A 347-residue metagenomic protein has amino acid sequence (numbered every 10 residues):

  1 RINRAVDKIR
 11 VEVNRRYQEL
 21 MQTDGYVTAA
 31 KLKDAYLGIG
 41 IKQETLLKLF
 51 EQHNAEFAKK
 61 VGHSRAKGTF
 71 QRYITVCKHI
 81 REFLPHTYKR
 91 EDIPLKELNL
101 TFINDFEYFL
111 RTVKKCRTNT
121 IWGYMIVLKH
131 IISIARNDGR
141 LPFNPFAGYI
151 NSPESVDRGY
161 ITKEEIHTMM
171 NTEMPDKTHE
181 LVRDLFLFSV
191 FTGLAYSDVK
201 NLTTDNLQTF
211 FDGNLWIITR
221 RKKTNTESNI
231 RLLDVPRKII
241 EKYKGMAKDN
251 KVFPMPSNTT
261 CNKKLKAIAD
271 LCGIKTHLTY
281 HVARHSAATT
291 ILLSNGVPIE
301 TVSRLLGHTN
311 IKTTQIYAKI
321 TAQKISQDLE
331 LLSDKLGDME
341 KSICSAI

Functional and structural regions predicted by a protein language model:
R1-S64: N-terminal helical hairpins
K67-Q71, T75-H86, T101, T112-A147 (+1 more regions): N-terminal DNA-binding recognition helix of tyrosine site-specific recombinases/integrases
T118, W122-Y124, L141, F146-Y196: Basic, Lys/Arg- and aromatic-enriched nucleic-acid-binding interface segment
V156-G159, E165, N201-I239: Conserved tyrosine-mediated DNA breakage-rejoining catalytic core shared by Y-recombinases
Y160, R221-N225, N258, L306-L331: Catalytic-site neighborhood detector that most strongly recognizes the C-terminal catalytic loop/helix of tyrosine
L187, F191, S197-D198, R284-T309 (+1 more regions): C-terminal catalytic core of tyrosine-transesterase DNA break-rejoin enzymes
K222-E241, A247-A267: C-terminal catalytic core of Y-nucleophile DNA break-rejoin enzymes
L332-I347: C-terminal secondary-structure termini that scaffold catalytic or DNA-interacting sites
